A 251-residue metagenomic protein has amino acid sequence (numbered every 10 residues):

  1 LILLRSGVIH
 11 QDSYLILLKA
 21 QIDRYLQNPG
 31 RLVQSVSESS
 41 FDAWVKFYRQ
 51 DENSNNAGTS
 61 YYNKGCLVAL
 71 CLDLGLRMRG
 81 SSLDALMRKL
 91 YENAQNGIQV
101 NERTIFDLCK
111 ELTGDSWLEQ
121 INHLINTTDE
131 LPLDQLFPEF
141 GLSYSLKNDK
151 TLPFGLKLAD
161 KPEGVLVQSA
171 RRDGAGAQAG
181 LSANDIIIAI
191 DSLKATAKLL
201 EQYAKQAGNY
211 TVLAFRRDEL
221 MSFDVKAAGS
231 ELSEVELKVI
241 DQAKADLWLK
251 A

Functional and structural regions predicted by a protein language model:
L1, D12-A251: C-terminal recognition in membrane/secretory proteostasis and scaffolding
G7-I9: Short, polar/flexible loop-turn hinges at active-site or ligand-entry regions and domain interfaces
